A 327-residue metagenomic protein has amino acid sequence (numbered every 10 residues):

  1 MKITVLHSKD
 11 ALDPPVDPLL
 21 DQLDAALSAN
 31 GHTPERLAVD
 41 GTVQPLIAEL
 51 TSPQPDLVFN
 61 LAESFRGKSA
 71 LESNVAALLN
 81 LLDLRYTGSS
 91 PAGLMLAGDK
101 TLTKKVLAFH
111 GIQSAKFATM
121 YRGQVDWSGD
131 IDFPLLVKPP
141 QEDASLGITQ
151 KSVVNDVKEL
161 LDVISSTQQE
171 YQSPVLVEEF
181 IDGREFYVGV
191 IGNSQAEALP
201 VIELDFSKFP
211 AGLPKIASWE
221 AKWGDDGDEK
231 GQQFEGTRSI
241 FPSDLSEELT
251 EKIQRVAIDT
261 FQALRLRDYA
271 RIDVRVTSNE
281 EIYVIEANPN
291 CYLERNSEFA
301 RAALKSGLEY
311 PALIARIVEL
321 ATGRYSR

Functional and structural regions predicted by a protein language model:
M1-H7, L50-Q54, L96-L176, I181-R184 (+1 more regions): Active-site nucleotide/adenylate-binding loops and adjacent lid/helix of ATP-dependent enzymes
M1-T87, P91-A92, L96-G98, L102 (+4 more regions): ATP-binding N-terminal substructure of ATP-dependent carboxylate-amine bond-forming enzymes
D10, Q195, P289: Short, glycine/serine-rich, charged loops/turns that create anion-binding and catalytic segments at active sites
P34, R85-Y86, S114, L135 (+1 more regions): Hydrophobic beta-strand scaffold residues
L84, P140-E142, N290-Y292: Short connector loops/turns at beta-strand edges and beta->alpha or beta->beta junctions
V106-G111, D244-R327: ATP-dependent carboxylate activation and anion-phosphoryl transfer catalytic cores that bind Mg-ATP to form
V157-R255, S278-Y283: Phosphate-binding site of ATP-dependent enzymes
